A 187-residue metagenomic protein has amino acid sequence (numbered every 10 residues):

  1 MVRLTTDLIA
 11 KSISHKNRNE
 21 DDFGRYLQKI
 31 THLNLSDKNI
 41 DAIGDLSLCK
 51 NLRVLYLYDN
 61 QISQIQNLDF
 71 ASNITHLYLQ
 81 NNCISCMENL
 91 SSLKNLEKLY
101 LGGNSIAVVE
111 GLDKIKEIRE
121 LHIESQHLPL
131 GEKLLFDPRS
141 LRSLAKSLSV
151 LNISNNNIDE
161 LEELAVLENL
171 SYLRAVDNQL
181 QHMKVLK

Functional and structural regions predicted by a protein language model:
M1-S85, K94-V150, S154, S171-Y172: The feature captures the LRR N-terminal capping module
D45, Q66-N67, N89, E163 (+1 more regions): Polar/charged low-complexity regions in secreted precursors and cytosolic/nuclear IDRs
E163-K187: Structured C-terminal portions of repeat-based eukaryotic scaffold domains
